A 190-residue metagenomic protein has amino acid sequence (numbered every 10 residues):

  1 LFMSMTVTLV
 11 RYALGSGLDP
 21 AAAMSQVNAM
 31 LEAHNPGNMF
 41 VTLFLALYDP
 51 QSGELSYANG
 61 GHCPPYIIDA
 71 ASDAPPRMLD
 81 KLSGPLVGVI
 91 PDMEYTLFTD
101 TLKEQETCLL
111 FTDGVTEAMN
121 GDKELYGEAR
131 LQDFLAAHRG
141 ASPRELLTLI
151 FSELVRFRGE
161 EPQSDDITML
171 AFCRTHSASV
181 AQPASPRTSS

Functional and structural regions predicted by a protein language model:
M3, V7-S190: Conserved subregion of the PPM/PP2C metallophosphatase catalytic domain
